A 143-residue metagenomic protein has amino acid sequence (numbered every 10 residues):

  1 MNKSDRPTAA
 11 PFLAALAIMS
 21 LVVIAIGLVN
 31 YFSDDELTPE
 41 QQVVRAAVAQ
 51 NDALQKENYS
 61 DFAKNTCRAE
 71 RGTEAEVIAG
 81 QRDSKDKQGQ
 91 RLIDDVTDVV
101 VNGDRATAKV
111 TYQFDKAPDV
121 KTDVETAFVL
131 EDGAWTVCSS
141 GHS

Functional and structural regions predicted by a protein language model:
N2-Q55: Short, low-complexity N-terminal intrinsically disordered segments enriched in polar/charged residues
P7, I26, L54-E57, T107 (+2 more regions): Alpha-helical structural elements
T8-A9, I26, R71, A79 (+4 more regions): Feature targets compositionally biased, intrinsically disordered low-complexity regions with long contiguous runs
V44-R45, A49, K56-G103, T107 (+1 more regions): Short solvent-exposed beta->alpha transition segments
Q88, N102-S143: Exposed beta-sheet edge and beta->alpha loop/turn motif
